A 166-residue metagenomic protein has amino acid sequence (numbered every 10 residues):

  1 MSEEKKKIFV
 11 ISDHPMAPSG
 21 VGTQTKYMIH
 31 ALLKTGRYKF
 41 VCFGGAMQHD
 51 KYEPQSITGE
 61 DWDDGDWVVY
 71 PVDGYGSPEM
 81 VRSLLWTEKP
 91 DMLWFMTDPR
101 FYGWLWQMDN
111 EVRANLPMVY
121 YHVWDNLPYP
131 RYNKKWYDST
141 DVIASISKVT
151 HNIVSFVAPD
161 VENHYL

Functional and structural regions predicted by a protein language model:
M1-S56, E88: N-terminal subdomain of nucleotide-sugar transferases
K7, K39-V41, P117, V142 (+1 more regions): Residues at the starts of beta-strands that form the adenosine-phosphate
P18, G103, I153: Glycine/Thr-rich phosphate-binding loops of Rossmann-like dinucleotide-binding domains
G36, E111-N115, A158-P159: Short helix-capping segments at alpha-helix termini
V41, V68-Y70, H164: General small-molecule cofactor/ligand-binding pocket signal
Y52-V149: Extended catalytic core of nucleotide-activated donor transferases of GT-like folds
D141-L166: Donor nucleotide-sugar binding/catalytic pocket of nucleotide-sugar-dependent glycosyltransferases
